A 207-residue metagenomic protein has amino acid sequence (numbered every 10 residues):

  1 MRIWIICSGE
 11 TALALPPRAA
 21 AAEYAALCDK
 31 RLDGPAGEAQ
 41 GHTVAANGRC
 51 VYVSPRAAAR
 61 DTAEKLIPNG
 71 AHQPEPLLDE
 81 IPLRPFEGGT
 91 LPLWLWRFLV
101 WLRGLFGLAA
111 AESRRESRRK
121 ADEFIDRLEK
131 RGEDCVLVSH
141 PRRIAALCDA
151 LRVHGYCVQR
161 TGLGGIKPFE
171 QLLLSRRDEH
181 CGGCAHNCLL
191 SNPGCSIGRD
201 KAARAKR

Functional and structural regions predicted by a protein language model:
M1-L77, I81, W94-E123, V158-E170 (+1 more regions): Active-site-proximal alpha-helix that buttresses catalytic centers in soluble enzyme cores
I3-I5, R49, R131-R142: Generic beta-sheet signal
L13-A14, A145-L147: Short active-site-adjacent structural elements
D61-K65, A146-L151: A short acidic (Asp/Glu
F86-L95: Short, surface-exposed amphipathic charged segments that create phosphate/polyanion-binding patches used for binding
I125-R131: A short acidic-Thr-Gly-centered motif at the start of a beta-strand
C181-C184, C188, N192-G198: Cysteine-cluster motifs in flexible loop/terminal segments that predominantly coordinate metals
R199-A205: Short, intrinsically disordered C-terminal tails of secreted or membrane-associated proteins
